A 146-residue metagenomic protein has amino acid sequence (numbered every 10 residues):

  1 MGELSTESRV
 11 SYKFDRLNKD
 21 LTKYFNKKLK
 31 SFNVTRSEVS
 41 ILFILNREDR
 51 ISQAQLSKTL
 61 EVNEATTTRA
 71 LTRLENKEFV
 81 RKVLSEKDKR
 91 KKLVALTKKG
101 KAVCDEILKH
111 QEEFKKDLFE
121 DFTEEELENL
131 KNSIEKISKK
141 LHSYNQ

Functional and structural regions predicted by a protein language model:
M1-F32: N-terminal leader segment of winged-helix/HTH proteins
M1-G2, T6, E124-Q146: C-terminal regulatory/oligomerization modules of transcriptional regulators
D15, F43-R47, L108: Short, locally clustered residues in the helix-turn-helix/winged-helix DNA-binding domain
N18, C104, S138-L141: A structural signal for well-ordered alpha-helices, especially hydrophobic packing surfaces of coiled-coils
T22, T72-N132: Charged, amphipathic alpha-helical coiled-coil/dimerization segments
K23-T66: N-terminal helix-turn-helix DNA-binding core of bacterial DNA-binding proteins
E48, Q53, F79, L93 (+1 more regions): Alpha-helical transmembrane segments and membrane-interface helix-loop junctions in multi-pass membrane proteins
K58, R69, N132: DNA-binding alpha-helical recognition surfaces that contact promoter or target DNA
